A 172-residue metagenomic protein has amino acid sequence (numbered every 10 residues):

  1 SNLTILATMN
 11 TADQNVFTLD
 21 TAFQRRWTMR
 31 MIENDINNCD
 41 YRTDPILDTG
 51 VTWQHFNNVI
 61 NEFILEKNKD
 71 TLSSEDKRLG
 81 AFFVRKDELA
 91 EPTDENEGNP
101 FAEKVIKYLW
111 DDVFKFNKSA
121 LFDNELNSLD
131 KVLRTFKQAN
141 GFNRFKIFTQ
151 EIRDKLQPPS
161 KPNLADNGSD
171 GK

Functional and structural regions predicted by a protein language model:
S1-K172: C-terminal regulatory/interaction module of P-loop NTP-utilizing enzymes
